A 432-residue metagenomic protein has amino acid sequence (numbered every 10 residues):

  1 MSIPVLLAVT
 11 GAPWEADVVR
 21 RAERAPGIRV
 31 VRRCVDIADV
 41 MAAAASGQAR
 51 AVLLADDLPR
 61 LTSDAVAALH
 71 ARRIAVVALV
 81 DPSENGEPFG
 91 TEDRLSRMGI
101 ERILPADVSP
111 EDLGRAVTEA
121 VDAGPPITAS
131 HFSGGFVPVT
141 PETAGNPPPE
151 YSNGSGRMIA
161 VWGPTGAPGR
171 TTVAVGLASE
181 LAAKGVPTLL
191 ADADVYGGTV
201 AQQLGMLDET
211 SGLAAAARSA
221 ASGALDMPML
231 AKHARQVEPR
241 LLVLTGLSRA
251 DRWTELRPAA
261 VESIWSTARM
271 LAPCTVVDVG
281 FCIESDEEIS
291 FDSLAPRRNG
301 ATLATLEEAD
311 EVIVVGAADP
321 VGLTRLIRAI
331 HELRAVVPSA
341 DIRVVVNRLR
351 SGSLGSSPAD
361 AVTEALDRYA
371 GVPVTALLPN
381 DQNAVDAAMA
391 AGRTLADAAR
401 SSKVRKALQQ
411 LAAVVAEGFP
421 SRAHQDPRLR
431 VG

Functional and structural regions predicted by a protein language model:
M1-M158, D208, R218-A224, A335 (+4 more regions): Acidic-aromatic/histidine active-site loop/patch
D56, C282-E287, A309-I327, G355: Conserved Switch II/interswitch segment of TRAFAC-class P-loop GTPases
E150-Y196, V200-Q203, V261, T267-A268: Walker A/P-loop phosphate-binding motif and the immediately C-terminal alpha-helix
L181-V243, W265, D292, T375-A376: Phosphate-binding loop that captures ATP/GTP phosphates
V243-P296: Phosphate-binding/switch loop-helix module in NTP-utilizing enzymes
T302, L323-I342: Conserved C-terminal guanine-recognition region of P-loop GTPase G domains, centered on the G4
R348-R350, G355-S356, T363-L395, L408: Beta-strand-loop-alpha "switch" segments that mediate conformational coupling across diverse proteins
